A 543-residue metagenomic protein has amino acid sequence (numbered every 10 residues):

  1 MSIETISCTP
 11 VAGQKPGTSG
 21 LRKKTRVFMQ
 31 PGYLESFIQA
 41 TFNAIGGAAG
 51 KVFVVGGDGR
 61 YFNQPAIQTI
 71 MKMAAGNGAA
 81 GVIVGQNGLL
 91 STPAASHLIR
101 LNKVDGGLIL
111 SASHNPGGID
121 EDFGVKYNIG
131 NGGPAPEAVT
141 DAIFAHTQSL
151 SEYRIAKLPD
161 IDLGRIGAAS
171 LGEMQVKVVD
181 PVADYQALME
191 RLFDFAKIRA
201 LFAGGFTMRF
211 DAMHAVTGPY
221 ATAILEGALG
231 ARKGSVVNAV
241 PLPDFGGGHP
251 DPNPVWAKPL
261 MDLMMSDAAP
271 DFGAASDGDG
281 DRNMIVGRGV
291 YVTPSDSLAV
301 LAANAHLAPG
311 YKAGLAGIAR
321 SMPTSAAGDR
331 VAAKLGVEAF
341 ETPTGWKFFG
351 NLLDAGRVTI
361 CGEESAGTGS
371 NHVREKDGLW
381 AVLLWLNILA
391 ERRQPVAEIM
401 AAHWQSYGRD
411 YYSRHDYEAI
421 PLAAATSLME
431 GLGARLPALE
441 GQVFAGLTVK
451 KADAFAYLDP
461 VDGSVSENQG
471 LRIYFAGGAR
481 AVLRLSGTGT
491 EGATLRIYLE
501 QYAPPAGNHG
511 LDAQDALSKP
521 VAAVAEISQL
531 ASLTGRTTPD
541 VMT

Functional and structural regions predicted by a protein language model:
M1-I38: Positively charged, low-complexity intrinsically disordered leader regions
S2-V11, G32, I119-A268: Gly/Ser/Thr-enriched, mixed-charge loops and adjacent short helices that form phosphate/oxyanion-binding elements
S19, V55, A95, L108 (+12 more regions): Buried hydrophobic positions in well-ordered alpha/beta secondary-structure cores of metabolic enzymes
K24, K51-D58, S111, K126-N128 (+1 more regions): Short glycine-rich or small-residue beta-strand-to-loop segments that form or flank ligand, phosphate, metal/Fe-S
I38-F53, F195-A203: Glycine-rich phosphate/diphosphate-binding loops that line cofactor/substrate pockets in enzymes
N43, V54-E121, A223-V286: N-terminal small/polar loop signature for handling phosphorylated ligands or for N-terminal nucleophile
N87, A138-V182, R288-C361, T368-G369: Proline/glycine-rich low-complexity loops and linkers
P270-F272, S276, I285-G287, P309-Q501 (+1 more regions): Phosphate-binding and adjacent anionic-ligand microenvironments
